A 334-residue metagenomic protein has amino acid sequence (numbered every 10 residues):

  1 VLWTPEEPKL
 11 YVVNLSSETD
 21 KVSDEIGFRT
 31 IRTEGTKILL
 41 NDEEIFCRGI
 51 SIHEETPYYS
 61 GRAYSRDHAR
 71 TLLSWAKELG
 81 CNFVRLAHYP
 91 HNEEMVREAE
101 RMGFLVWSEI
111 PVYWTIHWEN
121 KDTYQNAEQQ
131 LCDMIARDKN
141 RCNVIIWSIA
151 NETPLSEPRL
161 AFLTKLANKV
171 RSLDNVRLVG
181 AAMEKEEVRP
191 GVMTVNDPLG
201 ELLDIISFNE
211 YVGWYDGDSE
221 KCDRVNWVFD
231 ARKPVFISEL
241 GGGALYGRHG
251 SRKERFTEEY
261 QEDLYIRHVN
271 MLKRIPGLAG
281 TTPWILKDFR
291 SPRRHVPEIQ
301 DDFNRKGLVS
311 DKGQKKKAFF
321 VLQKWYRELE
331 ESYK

Functional and structural regions predicted by a protein language model:
V1-V106, A127-Q130, A136, N143-I146 (+7 more regions): Secreted/periplasmic carbohydrate-active enzymes, especially glycoside hydrolases
G27-R32, I50-E54, L86-M95, E109-W114 (+4 more regions): Short, solvent-exposed turn/loop segments enriched in Gly/Ser/Thr/Pro and often Arg
R32-T36, H91-V96, W118, T123-A136 (+3 more regions): Alpha-helical scaffolding within the catalytic cores of extracellular/periplasmic polymer-degrading hydrolases
Y58, H117-E119, G247-R252: Short acidic, glycine/proline-rich loop/turn micro-motifs
R62, R66, N120-Y124, S156 (+2 more regions): Flexible, glycine- and charge-enriched loops at secondary-structure boundaries
H117-Y124, S148-D174, M183: Active-site cleft segment of glycoside hydrolase catalytic domains centered on the general acid/base Glu
Q130-P158, A279-I285: Active-site groove signature of glycoside hydrolases
I145-W147, A161, A167-S172, V179-G180 (+2 more regions): Substrate-binding clefts and catalytic carboxylate motifs of secreted carbohydrate-active enzymes
